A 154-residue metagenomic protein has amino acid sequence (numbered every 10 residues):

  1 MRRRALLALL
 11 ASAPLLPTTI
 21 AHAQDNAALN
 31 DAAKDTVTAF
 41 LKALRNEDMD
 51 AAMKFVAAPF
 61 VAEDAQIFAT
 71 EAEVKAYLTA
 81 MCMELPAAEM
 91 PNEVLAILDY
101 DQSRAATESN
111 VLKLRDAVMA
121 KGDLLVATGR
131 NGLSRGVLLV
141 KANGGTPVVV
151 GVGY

Functional and structural regions predicted by a protein language model:
R3-L7: N-terminal export leaders
L10-A11, A21: Cleavable N-terminal signal peptides
L15, F60-V61, M83: Residue-level marker of structural boundaries
T18-N46, K54, A62-E63: Short, low-complexity N-terminal intrinsically disordered segments enriched in polar/charged residues
V61-T70: A short gly/proline-enriched turn/hairpin at secondary-structure junctions
E73-R135: Surface-exposed, charged secondary-structure patches
D123-Y154: Short beta-strand edge/turn micro-motifs at domain boundaries
